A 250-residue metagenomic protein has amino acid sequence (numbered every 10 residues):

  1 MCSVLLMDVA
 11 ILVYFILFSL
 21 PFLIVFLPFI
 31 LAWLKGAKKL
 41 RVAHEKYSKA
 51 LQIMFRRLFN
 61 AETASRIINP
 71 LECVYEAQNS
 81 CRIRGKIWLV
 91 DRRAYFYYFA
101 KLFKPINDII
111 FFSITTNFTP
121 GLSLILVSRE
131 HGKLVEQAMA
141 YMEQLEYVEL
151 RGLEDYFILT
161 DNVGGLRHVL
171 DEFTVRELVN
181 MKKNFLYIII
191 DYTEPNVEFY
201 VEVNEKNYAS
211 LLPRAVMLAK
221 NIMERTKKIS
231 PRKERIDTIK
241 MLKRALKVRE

Functional and structural regions predicted by a protein language model:
M1-M54: N-terminal signal-anchor transmembrane alpha helix of single-pass membrane proteins, serving as the membrane-anchoring
L23-I30, A61-P70, Y141-V148: N-terminal short leaders/motifs
L34-N107: N-terminal topogenic membrane-targeting module
L102-E250: Charged, low-complexity intrinsically disordered regions
